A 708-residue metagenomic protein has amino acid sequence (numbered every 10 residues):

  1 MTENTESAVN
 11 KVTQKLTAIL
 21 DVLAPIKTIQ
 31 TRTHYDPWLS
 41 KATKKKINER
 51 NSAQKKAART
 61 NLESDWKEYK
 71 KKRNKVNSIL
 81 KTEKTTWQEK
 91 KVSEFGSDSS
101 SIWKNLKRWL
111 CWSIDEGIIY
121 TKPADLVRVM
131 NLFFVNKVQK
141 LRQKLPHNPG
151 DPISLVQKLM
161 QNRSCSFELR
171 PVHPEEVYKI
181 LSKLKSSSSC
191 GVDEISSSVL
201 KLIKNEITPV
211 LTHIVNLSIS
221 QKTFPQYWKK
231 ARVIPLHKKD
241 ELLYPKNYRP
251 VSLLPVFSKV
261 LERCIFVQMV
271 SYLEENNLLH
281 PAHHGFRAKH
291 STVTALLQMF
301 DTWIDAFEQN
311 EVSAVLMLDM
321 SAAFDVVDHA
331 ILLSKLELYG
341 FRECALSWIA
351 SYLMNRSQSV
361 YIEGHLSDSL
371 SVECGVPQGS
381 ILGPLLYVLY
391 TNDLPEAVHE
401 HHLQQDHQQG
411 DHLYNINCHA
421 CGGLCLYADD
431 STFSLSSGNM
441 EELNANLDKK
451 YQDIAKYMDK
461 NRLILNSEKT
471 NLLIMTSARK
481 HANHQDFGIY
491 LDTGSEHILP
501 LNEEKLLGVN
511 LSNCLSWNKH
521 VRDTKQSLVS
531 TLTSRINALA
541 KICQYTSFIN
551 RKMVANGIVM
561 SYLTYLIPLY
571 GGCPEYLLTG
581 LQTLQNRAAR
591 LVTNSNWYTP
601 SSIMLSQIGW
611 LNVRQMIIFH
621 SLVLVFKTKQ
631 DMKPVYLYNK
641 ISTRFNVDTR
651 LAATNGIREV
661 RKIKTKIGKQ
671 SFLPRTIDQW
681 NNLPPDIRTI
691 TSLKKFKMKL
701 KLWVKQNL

Functional and structural regions predicted by a protein language model:
M1-A18, I498-L569: Basic, alpha-helical interaction scaffolds
M1-T121, R128, L132, M553-V554 (+3 more regions): Arg/Lys-enriched, amphipathic patches
T5, K15-A18, A42, S100-K246 (+7 more regions): Surface-exposed loop/turn segments and immediately adjacent short secondary-structure elements within folded domains
F134, R163, F167-P377, S436: Conserved pre-catalytic core of RNA-dependent polymerases
F167, L366, K449, I464-N502: Short, conserved micro-motifs composed of acidic
I265-H283, E308, P384-S434: Active-site palm subdomain of RNA-directed nucleic acid polymerases
T476-R479, I608-N655: A glycine-rich beta-turn/hairpin centered on an aromatic-Pro dipeptide
